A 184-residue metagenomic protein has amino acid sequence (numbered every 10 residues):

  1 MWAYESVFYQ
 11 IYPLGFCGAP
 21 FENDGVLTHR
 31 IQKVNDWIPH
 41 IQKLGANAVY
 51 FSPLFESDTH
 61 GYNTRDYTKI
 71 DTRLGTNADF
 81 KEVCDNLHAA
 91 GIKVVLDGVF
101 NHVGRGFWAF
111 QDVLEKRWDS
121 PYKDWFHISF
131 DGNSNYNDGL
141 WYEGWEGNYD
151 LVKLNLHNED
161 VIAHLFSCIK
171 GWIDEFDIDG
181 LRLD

Functional and structural regions predicted by a protein language model:
W2-V7, Y12-N47, L54-F176: Substrate-binding/active-site clefts of carbohydrate-active enzymes
Y50-P53, D184: Residue-level recognition of beta-strand->loop/alpha-helix junctions
V95-L96, G180-D184: Short catalytic-loop micro-motif centered on adjacent basic/acidic residues
